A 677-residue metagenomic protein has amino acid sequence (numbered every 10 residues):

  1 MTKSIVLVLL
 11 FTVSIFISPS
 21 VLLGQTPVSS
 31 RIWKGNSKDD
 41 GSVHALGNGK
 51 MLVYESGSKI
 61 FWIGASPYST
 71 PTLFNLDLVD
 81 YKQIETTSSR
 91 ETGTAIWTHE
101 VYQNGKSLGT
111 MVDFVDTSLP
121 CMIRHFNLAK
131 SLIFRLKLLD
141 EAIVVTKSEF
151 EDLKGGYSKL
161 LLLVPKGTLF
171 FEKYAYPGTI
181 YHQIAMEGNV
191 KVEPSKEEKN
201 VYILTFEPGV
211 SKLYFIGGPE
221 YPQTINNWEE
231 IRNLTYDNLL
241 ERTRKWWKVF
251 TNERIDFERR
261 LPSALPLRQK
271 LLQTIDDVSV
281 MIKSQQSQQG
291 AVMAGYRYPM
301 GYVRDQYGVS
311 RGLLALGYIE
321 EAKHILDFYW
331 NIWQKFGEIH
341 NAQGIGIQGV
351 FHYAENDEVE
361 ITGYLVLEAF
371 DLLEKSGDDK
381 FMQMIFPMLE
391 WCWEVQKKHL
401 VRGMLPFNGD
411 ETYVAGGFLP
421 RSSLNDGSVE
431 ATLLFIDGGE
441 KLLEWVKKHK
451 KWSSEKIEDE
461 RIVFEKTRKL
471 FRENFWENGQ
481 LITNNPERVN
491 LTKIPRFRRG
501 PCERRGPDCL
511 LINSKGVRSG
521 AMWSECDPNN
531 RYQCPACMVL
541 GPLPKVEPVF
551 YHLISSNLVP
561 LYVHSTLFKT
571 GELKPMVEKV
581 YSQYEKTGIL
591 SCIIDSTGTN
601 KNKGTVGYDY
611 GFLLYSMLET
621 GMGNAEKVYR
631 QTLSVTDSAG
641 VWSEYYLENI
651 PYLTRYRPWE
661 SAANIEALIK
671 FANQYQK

Functional and structural regions predicted by a protein language model:
T2, L10, P19-S263, R304-D305 (+3 more regions): Terminal accessory carbohydrate-recognition/targeting modules of carbohydrate-active enzymes
R254-S279, Y329, Q334-F336, F370-E430 (+1 more regions): Active-site acid/base region of carbohydrate-active enzymes
R259-L272, L313-L326, L372-E390, L443-E465 (+3 more regions): Structural helix-adjacent loops and short alpha-helical linkers that scaffold large soluble proteins
A291-P299, Q348-Y353, G416-V429, V539-P548 (+2 more regions): Active-site-adjacent structural elements in folded domains
P299-G403, S428-I436, Y610-L613, A625-Y629 (+1 more regions): Aromatic-rich carbohydrate-recognition surfaces in CAZymes
I325-I332, P575-K586, T620-L647: Active/binding-pocket-proximal capping segment
I339-Q343, V401-N408, L424-S428, L434-K574 (+1 more regions): Catalytic cores of carbohydrate-active enzymes
K466-T467, N474, H552-V628: Long, repeat-rich segments with strong aromatic
